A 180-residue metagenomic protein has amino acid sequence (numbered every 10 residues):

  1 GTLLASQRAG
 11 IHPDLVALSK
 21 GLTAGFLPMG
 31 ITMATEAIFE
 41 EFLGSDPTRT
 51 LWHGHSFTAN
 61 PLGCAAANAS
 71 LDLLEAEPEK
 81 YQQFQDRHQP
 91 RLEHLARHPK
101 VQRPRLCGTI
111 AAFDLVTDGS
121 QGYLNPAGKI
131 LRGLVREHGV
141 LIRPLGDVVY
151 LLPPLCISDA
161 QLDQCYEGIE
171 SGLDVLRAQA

Functional and structural regions predicted by a protein language model:
G1-A180: Conserved N-terminal phosphate-binding loop of PLP-dependent enzymes in the Aspartate aminotransferase
